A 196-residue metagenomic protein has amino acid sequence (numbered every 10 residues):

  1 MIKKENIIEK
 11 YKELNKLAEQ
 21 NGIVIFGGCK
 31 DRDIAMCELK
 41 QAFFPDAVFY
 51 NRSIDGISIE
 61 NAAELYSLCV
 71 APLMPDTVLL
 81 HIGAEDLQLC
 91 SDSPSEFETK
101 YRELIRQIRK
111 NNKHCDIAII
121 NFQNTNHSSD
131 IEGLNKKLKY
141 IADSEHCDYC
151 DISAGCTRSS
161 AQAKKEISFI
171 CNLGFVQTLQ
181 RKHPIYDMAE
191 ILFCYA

Functional and structural regions predicted by a protein language model:
M1-D55, E60, Y66-M74: Serine-esterase "nucleophile elbow" of acetyl-processing enzymes
Q41-V48, E64-A196: Alpha-helical cap/lid subdomain in secreted, periplasmic, or secretory-pathway luminal O-acyl-processing enzymes
